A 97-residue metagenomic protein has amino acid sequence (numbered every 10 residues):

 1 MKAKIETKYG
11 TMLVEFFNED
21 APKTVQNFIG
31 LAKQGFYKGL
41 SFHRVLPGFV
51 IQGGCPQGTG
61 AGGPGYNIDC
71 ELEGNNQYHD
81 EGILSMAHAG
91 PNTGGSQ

Functional and structural regions predicted by a protein language model:
M1-Q97: Cyclophilin-like peptidyl-prolyl cis-trans isomerases
